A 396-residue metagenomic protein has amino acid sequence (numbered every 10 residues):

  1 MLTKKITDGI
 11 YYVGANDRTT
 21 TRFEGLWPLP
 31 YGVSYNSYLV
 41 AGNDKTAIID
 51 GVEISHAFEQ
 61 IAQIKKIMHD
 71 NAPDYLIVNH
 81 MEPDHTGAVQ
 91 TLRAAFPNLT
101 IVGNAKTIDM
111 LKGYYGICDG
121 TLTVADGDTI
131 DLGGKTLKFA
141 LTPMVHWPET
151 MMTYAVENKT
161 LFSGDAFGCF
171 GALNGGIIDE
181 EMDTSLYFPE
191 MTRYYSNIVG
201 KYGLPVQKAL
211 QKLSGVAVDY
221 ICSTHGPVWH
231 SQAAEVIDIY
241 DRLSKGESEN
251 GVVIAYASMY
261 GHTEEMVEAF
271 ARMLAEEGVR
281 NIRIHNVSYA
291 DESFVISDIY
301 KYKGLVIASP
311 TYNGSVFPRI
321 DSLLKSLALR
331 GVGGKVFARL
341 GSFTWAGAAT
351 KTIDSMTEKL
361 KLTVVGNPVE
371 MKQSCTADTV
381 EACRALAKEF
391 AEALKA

Functional and structural regions predicted by a protein language model:
T3-K66, M152-A155, K159-S163, T263: Conserved beta-strand hairpin/beta-sheet module of binuclear metal-dependent hydrolase folds, prominently
K4-D8, V102-T150, Y202-L210: Metallo-beta-lactamase
K45-A47, Y75, K159-F162, Y220 (+3 more regions): Structural motif
I49-G51, P73-M81, I101-A105, L161-G164 (+1 more regions): Active-site neighborhood of phospho(di)ester-bond hydrolases with catalytic His/Asp-centered motifs
S55-V102: Active-site metal-binding motif and surrounding structural segment of the metallo-beta-lactamase
A88, D291-V295: Short acidic active-site motifs
L173, I177, D183-I221, H225-V228 (+2 more regions): FMN-binding flavodoxin-like domain, especially the glycine-rich phosphate-binding loop
H225-E249: Terminal amphipathic helices with adjacent charged low-complexity linkers/tails
